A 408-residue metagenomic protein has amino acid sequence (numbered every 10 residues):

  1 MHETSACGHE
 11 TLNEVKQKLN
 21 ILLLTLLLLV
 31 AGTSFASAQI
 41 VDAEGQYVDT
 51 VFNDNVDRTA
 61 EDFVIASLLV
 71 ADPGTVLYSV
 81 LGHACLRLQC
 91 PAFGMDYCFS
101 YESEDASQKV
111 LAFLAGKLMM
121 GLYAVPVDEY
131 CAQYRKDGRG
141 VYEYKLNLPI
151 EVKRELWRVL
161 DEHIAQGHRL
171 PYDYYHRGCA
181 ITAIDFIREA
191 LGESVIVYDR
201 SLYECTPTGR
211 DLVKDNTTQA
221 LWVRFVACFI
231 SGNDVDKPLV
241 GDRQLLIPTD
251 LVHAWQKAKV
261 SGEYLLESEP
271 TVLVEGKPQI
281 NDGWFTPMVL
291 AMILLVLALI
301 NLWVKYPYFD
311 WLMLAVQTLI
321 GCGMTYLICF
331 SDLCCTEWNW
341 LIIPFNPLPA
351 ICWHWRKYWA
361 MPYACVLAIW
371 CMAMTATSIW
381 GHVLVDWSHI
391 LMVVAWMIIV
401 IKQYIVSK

Functional and structural regions predicted by a protein language model:
G8, L12-L23: Bacterial N-terminal signal peptides that target proteins for export
L23-G32: Bacterial N-terminal signal peptides
A36-A38: Boundary at the C-terminal end of the N-terminal hydrophobic targeting segment
I40, E162-I351, Y358-K408: Activation targets extended, charge/polar-rich intrinsically disordered C-terminal tails
D49-I65: Short, Gly/Pro- and small/polar-rich lid/capping loops
E61-R139: Glycine-rich catalytic cores of cysteine/serine-nucleophile enzymes that process amide/ester linkages in cell-envelope
G74-T75, R139-N147, A165-Y174: Second-shell loop/turn segments in exported
E151-E162: Short, charged, amphipathic alpha-helices and their helix-cap/turn boundaries
